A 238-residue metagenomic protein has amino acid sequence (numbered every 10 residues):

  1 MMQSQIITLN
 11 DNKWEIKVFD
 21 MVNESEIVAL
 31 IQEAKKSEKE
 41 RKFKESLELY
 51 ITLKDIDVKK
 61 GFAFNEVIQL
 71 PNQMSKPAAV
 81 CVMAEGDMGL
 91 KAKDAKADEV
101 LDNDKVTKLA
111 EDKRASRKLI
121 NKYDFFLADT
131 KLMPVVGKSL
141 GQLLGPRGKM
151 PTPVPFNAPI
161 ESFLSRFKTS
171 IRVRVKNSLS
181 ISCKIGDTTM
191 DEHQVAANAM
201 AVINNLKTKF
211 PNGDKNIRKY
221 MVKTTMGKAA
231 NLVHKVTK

Functional and structural regions predicted by a protein language model:
M1-S25, A29, H234-K238: Intrinsically disordered, compositionally biased charged tails
S37-L90, D112-K113: Translation machinery proteins
R41-S46, K209-M221: Flexible, glycine/charged-enriched surface loops at secondary-structure junctions
L70-K76, R117-N121, V173-N177, N212-K215 (+1 more regions): Solvent-exposed alpha-helices and their adjacent loops that cap or buttress functional pockets in soluble metabolic
A84, I185-D187, T224-M226, H234-V236: Flexible glycine-/small-residue-rich
A92, G145, V222: Residue-level signature of catalytic and energy-coupling elements of molecular machines, predominantly ATP/GTP-dependent
D94-A97: Glycine-rich phosphate-binding loops that contact phosphosugars or nucleotide phosphates
L101-N205: Long, charge-patterned amphipathic alpha-helical coiled-coil/hairpin "stalk" segments used as oligomerization
